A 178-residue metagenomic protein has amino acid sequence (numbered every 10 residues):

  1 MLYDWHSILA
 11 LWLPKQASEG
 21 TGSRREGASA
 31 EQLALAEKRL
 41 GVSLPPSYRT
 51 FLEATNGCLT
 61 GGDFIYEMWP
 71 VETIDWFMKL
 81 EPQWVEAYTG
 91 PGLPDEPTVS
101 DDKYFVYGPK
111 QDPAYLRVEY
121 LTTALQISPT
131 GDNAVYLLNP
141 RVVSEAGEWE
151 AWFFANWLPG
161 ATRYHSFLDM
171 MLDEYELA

Functional and structural regions predicted by a protein language model:
M1, T123, Y136-V142, A151 (+1 more regions): Polar low-complexity intrinsically disordered regions
M1-E119, T123-Q126: A surface-exposed partner-binding patch
A134-H165: Segments surrounding the PLD/"HKD" phosphodiesterase catalytic module and close analogs
P159-A178: Long, compositionally biased interface segments
